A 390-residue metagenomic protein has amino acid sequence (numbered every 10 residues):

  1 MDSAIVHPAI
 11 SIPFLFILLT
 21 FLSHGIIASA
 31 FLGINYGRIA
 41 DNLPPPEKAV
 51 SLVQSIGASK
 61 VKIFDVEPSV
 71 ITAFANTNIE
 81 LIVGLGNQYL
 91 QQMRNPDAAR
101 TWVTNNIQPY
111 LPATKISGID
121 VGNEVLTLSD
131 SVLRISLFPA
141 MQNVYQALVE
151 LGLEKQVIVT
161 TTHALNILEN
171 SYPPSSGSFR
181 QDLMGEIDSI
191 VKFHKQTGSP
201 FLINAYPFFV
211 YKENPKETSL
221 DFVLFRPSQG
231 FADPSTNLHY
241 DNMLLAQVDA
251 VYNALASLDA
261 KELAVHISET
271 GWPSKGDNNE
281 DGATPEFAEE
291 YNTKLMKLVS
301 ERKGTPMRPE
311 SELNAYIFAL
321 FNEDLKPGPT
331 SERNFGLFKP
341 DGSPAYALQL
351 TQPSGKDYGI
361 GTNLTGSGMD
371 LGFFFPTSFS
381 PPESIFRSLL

Functional and structural regions predicted by a protein language model:
D2-K62: Boundary/entry segment of secreted carbohydrate-active catalytic domains
S3-S11, M141-Q146, L151, K155-T161 (+2 more regions): Substrate-binding and catalytic surfaces of secreted/luminal carbohydrate-active proteins
L32-Y36, S59-I63, I79-L85, S117-V121 (+4 more regions): Hydrophobic faces of well-ordered beta-strands that scaffold small-molecule active sites in alpha/beta enzyme cores
I39-D41, E67-V70, N87-L90, N123-L128 (+4 more regions): Solvent-exposed loop/turn segments at secondary-structure junctions within structured extracellular/periplasmic domains
I39-V53, D97-P109, M184-D188: Short, acidic/polar
L43, D97, S131-F138, L238 (+2 more regions): Soluble non-cytosolic domains of exported or imported proteins
E47-S69, A73-N78, N87: Eukaryote-specific detector of the first structured module of a protein
I71-D182, I267: Substrate-binding cleft of extracellular glycoside hydrolase catalytic domains
